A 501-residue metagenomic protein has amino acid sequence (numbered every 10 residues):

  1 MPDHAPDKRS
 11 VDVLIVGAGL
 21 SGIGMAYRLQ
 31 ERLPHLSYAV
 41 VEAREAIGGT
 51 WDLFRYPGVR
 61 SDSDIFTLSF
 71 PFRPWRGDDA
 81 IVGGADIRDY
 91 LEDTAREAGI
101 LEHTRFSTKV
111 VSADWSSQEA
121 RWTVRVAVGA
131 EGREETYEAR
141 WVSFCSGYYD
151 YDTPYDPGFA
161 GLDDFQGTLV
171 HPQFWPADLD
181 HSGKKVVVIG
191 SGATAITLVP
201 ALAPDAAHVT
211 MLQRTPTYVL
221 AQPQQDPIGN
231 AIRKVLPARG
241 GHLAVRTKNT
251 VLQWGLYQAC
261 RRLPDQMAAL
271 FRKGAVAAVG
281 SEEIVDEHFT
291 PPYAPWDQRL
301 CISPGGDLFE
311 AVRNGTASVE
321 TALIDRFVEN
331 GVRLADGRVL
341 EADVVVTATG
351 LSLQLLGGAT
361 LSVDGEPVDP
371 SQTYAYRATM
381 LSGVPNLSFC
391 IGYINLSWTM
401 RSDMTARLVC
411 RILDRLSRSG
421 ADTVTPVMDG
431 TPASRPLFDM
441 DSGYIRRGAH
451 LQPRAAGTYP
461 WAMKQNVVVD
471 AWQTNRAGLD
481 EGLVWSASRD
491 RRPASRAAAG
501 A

Functional and structural regions predicted by a protein language model:
A5-I15, L20, G24-M25, L29-A46 (+5 more regions): Rossmann-like dinucleotide-binding core of oxidoreductases
V16, V110, Y137-Y149, V186-I189 (+2 more regions): Short hydrophobic core segments
F54-D79, N230-A244: N-terminal glycine-rich dinucleotide-binding loop that anchors FAD/FMN and/or NAD(P) in oxidoreductases
Y56, A348-L416: Glycine/threonine-rich phosphate-binding loop and adjacent beta-strand/alpha-helix elements that clamp
P74-D93, R105, I189, A259-A268 (+1 more regions): Short beta-strand to alpha-helix junction loop
D79-D150, R326: Feature captures the FAD/FMN-dependent oxidoreductase FAD-binding
A278-L334, R338-E341: Alpha/beta-hydrolase fold catalytic core
D403, R407-A501: C-terminal active-site-capping segments
